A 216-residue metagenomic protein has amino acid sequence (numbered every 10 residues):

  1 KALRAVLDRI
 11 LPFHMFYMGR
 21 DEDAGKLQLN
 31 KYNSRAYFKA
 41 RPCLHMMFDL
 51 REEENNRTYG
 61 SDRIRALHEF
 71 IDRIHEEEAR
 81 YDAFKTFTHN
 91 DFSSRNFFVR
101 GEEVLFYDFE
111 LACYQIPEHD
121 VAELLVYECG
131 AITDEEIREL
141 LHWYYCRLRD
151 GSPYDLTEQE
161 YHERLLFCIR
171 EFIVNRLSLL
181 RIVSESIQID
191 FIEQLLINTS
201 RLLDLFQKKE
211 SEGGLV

Functional and structural regions predicted by a protein language model:
K1-A5, R80, F84, F109 (+5 more regions): Conserved aromatic-histidine-acidic binding/catalytic patches
K1-H89, R100, N198, L205: ATP-dependent phospho-/nucleotidyl transfer catalytic cores
A2, F84, T88-H89, C113-P117 (+1 more regions): Secondary-structure capping and boundary motifs in well-ordered enzyme cores
R35-K39, A112, Y145-G151, Q194-K209: Short, mixed-charge aromatic SLiMs
R65, L180-V216: Regulatory N- and C-terminal appendages and interdomain linkers associated with kinase/kinase-like NTP transferase
S94-Y127: Catalytic activation segment of kinase domains across protein kinase-like and atypical kinase folds
Y114-S152, I169-F191: Active-site activation/catalytic loop segments of kinase-like enzymes and analogous catalytic loops in related
P153-I169: All-alpha amphipathic helical-bundle segments outside canonical DNA-binding/catalytic cores that form hydrophobic
